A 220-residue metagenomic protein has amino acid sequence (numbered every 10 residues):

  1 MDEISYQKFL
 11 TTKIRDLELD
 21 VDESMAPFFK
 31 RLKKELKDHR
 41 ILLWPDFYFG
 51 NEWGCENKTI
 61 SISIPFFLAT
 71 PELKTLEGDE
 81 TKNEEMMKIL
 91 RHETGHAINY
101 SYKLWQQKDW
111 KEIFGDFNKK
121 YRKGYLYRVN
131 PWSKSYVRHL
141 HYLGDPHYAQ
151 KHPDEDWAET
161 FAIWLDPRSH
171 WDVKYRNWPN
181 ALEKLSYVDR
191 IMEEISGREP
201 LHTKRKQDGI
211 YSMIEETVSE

Functional and structural regions predicted by a protein language model:
D2-M25: Fold-level signature of zinc-dependent metallopeptidase catalytic domains
E18-L73: Auxiliary, metal-adjacent structural segments of Zn-dependent hydrolase domains
T59-L76, K120-R122, R128-S133: Short, His- and charge-rich active-site/binding loops that engage polyanionic ligands
E72-R91, P146-A149: Short pre-active-site segment immediately N-terminal to the catalytic Zn-binding motif
E80-E84, K88, Y100-Y136: Post-HEXXH active-site segment of zinc metalloproteases
G95-K103, A162: Active-site-flanking alpha-helical
H139-H147: Flexible glycine/proline-enriched surface loops and loop-helix/loop-strand junctions
Y148, P153-E220: Pan-zinc metallopeptidase signature
